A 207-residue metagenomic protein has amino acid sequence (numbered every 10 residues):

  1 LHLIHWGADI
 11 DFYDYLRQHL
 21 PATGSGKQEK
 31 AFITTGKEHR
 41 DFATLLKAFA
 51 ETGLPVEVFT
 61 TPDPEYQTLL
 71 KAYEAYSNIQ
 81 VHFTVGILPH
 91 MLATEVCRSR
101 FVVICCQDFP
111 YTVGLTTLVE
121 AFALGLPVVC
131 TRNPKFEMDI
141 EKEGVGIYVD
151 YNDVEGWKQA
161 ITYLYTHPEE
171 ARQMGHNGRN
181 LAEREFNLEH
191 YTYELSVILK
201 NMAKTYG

Functional and structural regions predicted by a protein language model:
A8-Q28, A43, K204: Acidic anion/phosphate-binding donor-loop and adjacent secondary structure in glycosyltransferase catalytic cores
T23-R40, L46-E57: Conserved donor-binding/catalytic core segment of Leloir-type glycosyltransferases
T60, Q67-V96: Nucleotide-activated donor-binding/catalytic signature segment of Leloir-type glycosyltransferases, i.e., the conserved
L88-R100, A123, E141: Short acidic alpha-helix that forms the nucleotide-activated donor recognition element in Leloir-type transferases
A93, L115-A123, P134-M138: Short alpha-helical segment that forms part of, or immediately flanks, the ligand-binding pocket in carbohydrate-active
V96-Y111, L126: Acidic donor-binding loop of glycosyltransferase active sites
K142-V154, Y163-E169: Conserved acidic donor-binding segment of nucleotide-sugar-dependent glycosyltransferases
G156-Q159, Y163, E170-E185, Y191-V197 (+1 more regions): A short, well-ordered alpha-helix in the C-terminal region of glycosyltransferases
